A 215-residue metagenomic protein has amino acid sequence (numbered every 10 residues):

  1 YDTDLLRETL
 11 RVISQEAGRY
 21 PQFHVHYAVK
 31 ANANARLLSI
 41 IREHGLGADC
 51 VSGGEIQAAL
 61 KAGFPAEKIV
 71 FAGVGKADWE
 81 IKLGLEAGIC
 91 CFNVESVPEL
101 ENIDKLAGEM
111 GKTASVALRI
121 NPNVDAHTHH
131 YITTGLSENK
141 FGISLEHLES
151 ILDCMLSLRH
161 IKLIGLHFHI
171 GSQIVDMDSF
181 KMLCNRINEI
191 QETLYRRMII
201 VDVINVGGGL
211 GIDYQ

Functional and structural regions predicted by a protein language model:
Y1-A114, D153, L158-K162, E189 (+1 more regions): A charged N-terminal "starter" segment
A28, N93, A117-R119, H167 (+1 more regions): Generic enzyme active-site microenvironment
T113-D125: Glycine-rich, aromatic-flanked loop segments that form ligand/cofactor-binding clefts across common enzyme folds
P122-Q215: Active-site loop/helix belt of alpha/beta enzymes
